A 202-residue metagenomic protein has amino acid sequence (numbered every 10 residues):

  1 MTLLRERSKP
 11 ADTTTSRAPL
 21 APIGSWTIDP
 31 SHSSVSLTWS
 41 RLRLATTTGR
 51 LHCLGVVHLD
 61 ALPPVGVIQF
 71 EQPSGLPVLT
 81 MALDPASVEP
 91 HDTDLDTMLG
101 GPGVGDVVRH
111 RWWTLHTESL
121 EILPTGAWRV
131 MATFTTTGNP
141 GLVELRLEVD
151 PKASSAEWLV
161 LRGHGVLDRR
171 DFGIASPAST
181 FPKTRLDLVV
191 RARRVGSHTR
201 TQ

Functional and structural regions predicted by a protein language model:
M1-Q202: Low-complexity, acidic/polar, glycine-enriched regions of mature
